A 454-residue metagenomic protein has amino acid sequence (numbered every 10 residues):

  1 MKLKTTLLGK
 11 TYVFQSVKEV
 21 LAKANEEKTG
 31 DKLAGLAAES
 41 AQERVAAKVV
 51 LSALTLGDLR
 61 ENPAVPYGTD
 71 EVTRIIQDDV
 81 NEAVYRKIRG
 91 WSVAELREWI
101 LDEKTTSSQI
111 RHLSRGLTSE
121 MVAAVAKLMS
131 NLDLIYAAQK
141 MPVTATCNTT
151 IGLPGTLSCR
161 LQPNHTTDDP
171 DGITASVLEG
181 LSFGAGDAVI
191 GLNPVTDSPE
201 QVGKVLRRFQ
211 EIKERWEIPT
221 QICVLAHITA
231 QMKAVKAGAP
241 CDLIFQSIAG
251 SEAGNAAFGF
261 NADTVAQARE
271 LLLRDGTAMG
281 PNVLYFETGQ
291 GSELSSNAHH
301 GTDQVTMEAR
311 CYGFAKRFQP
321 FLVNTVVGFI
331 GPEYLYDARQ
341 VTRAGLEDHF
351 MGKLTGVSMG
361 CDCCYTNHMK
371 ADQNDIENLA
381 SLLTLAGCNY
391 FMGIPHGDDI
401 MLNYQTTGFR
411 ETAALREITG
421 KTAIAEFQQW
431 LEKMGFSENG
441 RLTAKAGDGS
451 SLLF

Functional and structural regions predicted by a protein language model:
M1-T174, S182, V189-F454: Anaerobic metallocofactor- and corrinoid-dependent redox/one-carbon enzyme cores, especially those from methanogenesis
